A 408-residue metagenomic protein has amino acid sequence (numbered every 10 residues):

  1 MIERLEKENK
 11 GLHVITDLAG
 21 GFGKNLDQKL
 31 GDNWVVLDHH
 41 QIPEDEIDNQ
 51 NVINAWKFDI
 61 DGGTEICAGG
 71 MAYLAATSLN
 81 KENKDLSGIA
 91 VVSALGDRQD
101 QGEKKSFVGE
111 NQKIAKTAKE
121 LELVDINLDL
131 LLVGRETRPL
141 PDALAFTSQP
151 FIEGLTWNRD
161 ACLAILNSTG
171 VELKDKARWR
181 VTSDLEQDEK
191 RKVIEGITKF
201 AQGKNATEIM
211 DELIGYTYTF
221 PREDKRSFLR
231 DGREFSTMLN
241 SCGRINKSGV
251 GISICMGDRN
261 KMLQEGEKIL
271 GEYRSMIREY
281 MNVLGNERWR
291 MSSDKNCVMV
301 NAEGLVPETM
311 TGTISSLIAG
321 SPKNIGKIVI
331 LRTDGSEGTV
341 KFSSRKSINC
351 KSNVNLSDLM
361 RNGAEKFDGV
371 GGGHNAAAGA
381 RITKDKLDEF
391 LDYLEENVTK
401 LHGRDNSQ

Functional and structural regions predicted by a protein language model:
M1-M238, C242-Q408: Replace "Mg2+/Mn2+-dependent" with "divalent metal-dependent
